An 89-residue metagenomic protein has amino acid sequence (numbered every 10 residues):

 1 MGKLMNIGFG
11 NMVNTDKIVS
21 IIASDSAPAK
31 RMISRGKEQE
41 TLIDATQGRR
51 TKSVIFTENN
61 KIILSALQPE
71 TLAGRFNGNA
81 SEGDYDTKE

Functional and structural regions predicted by a protein language model:
M1-M12: Short aromatic-glycine motifs in intrinsically disordered, low-complexity regions
V13-D16, F56-E58: Short glycine-enriched loop/turn motifs at secondary-structure junctions
N14, P28-A29, R35, T51 (+2 more regions): Amphipathic alpha-helical interface surfaces
T15-A23: Phosphoinositide-dependent membrane-docking surfaces
S26, K30-Q39, D44: Compact, glycine-rich, soluble single-domain proteins
D44-E58: Short, structured protein-protein interaction patches enriched in aromatics and acidic/basic residues, typified by
V54-E89: C-terminal structural segments of small proteins and small subunits
